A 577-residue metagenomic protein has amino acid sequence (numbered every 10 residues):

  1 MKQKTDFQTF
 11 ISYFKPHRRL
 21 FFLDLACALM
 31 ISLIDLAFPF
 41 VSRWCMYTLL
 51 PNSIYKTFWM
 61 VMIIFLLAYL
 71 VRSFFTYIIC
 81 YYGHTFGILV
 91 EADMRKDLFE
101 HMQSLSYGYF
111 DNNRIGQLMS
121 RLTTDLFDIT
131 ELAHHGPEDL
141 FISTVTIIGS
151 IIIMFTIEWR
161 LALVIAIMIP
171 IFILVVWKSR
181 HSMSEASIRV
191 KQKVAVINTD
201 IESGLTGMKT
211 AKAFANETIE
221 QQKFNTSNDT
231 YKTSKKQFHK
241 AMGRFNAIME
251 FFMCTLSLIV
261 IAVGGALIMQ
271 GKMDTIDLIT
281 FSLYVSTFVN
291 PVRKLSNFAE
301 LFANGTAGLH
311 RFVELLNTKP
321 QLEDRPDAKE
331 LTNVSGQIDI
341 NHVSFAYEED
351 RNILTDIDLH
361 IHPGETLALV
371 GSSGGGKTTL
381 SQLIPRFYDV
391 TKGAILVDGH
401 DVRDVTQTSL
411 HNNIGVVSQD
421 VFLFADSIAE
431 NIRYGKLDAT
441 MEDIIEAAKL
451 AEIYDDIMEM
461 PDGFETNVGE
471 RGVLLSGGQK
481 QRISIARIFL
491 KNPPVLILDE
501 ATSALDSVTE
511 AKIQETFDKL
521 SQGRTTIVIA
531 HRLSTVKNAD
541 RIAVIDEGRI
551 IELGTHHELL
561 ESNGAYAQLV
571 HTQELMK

Functional and structural regions predicted by a protein language model:
Q3, A26-C27, I34-Y47, A68-I115 (+11 more regions): Juxtamembrane helix-loop junctions of ABC transporter transmembrane domains
Q3-R18, L118: A short amphipathic helical element positioned immediately N-terminal to and/or at the very start of a transmembrane
I11, P16-R19, Y107-G108, T124-A133 (+9 more regions): An intracellular "coupling" helix at the cytosolic face of ABC transporter transmembrane type-1 domains
K15, F21-F75, Y82, F155-R160 (+1 more regions): Transmembrane helix-loop-helix hairpins at lipid-water interfaces of multipass membrane proteins, especially the type-1
A26, M30, I34-F38, F75 (+2 more regions): Hydrophobic alpha-helical transmembrane segments of ABC transporter permease domains
P51-M60, I153-I167, A241-H310, L315-L316: Helix-loop-helix
L98, M102, A211, F312 (+1 more regions): Helix-loop junctions and hydrophobic alpha-helical segments within the transmembrane domains of large membrane
D324, L331-K577: ABC-type nucleotide-binding domain
